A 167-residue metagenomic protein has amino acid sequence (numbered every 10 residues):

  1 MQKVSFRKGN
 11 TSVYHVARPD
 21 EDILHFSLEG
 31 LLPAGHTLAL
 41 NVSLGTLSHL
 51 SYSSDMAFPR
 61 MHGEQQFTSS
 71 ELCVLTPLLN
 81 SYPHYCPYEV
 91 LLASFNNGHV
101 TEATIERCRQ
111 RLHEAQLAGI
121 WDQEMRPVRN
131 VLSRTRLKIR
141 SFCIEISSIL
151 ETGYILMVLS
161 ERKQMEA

Functional and structural regions predicted by a protein language model:
Q2, F6-F67, E71-C73: Short boundary/linker motifs that mark transitions into or out of structured domains
N10, N41, N80, N96-N97 (+1 more regions): Detector for Asparagine
Y14, Y52, Y82-Y88, Y154: Sequence-level detector for tyrosine residue identity
R18-P19, S27, T101, H113 (+1 more regions): Serine/threonine-rich low-complexity intrinsically disordered regions
L31-Y52, M56, L117-A167: DNA-binding patch around the recognition helix
M61-S69, C108-S133: Glycine-rich, flexible loop segments associated with nucleotide phosphate handling
H62-R111: Short amphipathic alpha-helical recognition elements used for nucleic-acid or partner binding across transcription
